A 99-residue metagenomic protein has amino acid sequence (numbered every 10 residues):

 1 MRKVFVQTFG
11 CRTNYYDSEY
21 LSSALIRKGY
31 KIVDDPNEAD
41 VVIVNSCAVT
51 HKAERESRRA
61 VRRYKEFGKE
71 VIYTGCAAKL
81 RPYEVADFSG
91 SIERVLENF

Functional and structural regions predicted by a protein language model:
M1-F99: Cofactor-cradling patches in redox/metallo enzymes
